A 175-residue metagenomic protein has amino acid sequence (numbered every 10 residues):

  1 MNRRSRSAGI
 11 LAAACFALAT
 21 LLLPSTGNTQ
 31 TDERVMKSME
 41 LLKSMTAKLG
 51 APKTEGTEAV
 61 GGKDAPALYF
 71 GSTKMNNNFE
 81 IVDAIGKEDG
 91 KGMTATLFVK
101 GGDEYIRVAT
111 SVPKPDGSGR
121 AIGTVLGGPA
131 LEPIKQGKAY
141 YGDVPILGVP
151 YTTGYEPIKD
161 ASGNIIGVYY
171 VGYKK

Functional and structural regions predicted by a protein language model:
N2-A12: Bacterial N-terminal signal peptides that target proteins for export
A12-L21: Bacterial N-terminal signal peptides
P24-T29: Boundary at the C-terminal end of the N-terminal hydrophobic targeting segment
T31-M75, V112-S118: Extracellular/periplasmic ligand-binding regions of membrane signal-transduction receptors
M36-G56, D83-Y105, Y141-P145: Short N-terminal helix-loop-first-beta-strand/juxtamembrane motif that initiates sensory/input modules
Y69-K74, P150-K175: Conserved beta-strands of PAS-like sensory domains
N76-G90, V108-G148: Extracytoplasmic/periplasmic sensor domains and loops in membrane signaling proteins
